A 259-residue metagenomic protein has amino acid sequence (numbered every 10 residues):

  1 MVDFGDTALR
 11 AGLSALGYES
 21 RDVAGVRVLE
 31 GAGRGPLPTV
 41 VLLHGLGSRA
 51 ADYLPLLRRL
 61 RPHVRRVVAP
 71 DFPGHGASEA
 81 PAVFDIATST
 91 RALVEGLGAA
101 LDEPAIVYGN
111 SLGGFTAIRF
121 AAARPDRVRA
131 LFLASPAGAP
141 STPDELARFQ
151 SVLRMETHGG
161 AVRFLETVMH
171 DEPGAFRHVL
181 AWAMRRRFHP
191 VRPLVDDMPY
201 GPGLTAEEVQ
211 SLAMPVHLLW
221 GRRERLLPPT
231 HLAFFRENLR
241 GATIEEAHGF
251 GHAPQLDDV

Functional and structural regions predicted by a protein language model:
M1-P38, P62-R65, D102-E103, G203: Alpha/beta-hydrolase fold catalytic core
G17, L29, A69-Y108: Active-site loop/oxyanion-hole signature of alpha/beta-hydrolase fold enzymes
A32-A77: Conserved HGGG/HGGXW glycine-rich cap/lid loop of the alpha/beta-hydrolase fold
I118-A122, V128-G159: Flexible "cap/lid" loop of the alpha/beta hydrolase fold
S141-E145, R154-S211: Conserved alpha/beta-hydrolase catalytic His-Asp/Glu region
L212, L218-W220, E224: Short beta-strand/loop motif that positions the catalytic acidic residue of the alpha/beta-hydrolase fold
R225-H231: Conserved alpha/beta-hydrolase "acid-adjacent" motif
F250-V259: Catalytic histidine-centered segment of alpha/beta-hydrolase-like enzymes
